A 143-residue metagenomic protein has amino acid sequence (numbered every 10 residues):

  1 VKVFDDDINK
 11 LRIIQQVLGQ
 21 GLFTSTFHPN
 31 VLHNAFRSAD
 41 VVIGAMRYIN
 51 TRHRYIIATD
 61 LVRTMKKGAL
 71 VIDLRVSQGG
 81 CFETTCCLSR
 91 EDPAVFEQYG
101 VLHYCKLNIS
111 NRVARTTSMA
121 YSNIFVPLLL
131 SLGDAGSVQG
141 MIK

Functional and structural regions predicted by a protein language model:
V1-G44: Glycine-rich phosphate/diphosphate-binding loop of Rossmann-like nucleotide-binding domains
F4, V17-G21, I49, G68 (+2 more regions): Change "in soluble alpha/beta enzymes" to "in soluble alpha/beta proteins
D7-K10, H28-P29, R47, V76-Q78 (+1 more regions): Glycine-rich beta-alpha junction loops
L11-Q15, D40, T59, R63 (+1 more regions): Predominant activation on well-ordered alpha-helical scaffold segments within soluble catalytic domains
I14, F36, Y55, E83-T85 (+1 more regions): Short, well-ordered secondary-structure micro-motifs
S25-H28, R37, V41-R47, K67 (+2 more regions): Metallocofactor- and cofactor-centric catalytic cores in central/energy metabolism, strongly enriched
V42-E97, L102: ADP-ribose/adenylate-binding Rossmann-like module
V76, G80-K143: Adenosine-phosphate binding glycine-rich loop
